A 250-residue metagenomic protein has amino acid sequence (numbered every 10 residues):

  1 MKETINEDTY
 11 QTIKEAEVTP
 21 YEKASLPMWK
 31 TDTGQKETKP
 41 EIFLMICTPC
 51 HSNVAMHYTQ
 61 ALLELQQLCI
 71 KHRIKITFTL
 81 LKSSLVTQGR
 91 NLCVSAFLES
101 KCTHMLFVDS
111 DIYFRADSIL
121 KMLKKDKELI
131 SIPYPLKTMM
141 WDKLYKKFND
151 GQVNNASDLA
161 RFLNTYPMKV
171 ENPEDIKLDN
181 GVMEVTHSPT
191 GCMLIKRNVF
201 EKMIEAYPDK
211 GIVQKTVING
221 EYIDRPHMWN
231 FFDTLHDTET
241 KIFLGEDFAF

Functional and structural regions predicted by a protein language model:
K2-S83, Q88: N-proximal low-complexity "stem/linker" segments adjacent to membrane-targeting elements
H51-N53, L81, I112, I119 (+1 more regions): Residue-level marker for beta-strand->alpha-helix junctions and adjacent short loops that shape enzyme
N91-H104: Active-site nucleotide-sugar/metal-binding loop of Leloir-type enzymes
V94, R115-D233: Conserved catalytic core of nucleotide-sugar-dependent glycosyltransferases
C102-Y113: Short beta-strand-to-loop acidic/aromatic patch adjacent to the donor-nucleotide binding site
F231-F243: A short acidic, glycine-rich active-site loop that binds or catalyzes chemistry on phosphate/adenosine moieties
E246, F250: Short active-site alpha-helical segment characteristic of glycosyltransferases and processive polysaccharide synthases
